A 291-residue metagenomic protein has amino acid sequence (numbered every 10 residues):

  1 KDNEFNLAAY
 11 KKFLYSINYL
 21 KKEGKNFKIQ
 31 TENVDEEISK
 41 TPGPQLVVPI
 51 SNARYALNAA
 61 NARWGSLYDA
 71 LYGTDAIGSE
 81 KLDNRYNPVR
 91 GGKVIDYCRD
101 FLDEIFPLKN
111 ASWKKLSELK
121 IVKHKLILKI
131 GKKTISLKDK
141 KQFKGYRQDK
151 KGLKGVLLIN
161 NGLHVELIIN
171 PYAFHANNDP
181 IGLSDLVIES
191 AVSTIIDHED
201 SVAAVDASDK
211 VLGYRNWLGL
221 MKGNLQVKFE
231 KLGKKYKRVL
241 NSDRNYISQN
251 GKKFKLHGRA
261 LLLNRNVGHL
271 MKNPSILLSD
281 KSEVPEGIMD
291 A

Functional and structural regions predicted by a protein language model:
K1-N3, L7-K21: N-terminal-proximal low-complexity accessory segments that begin disordered and transition into the first
Y19, K28-A291: Active-site-facing alpha/beta catalytic cores
